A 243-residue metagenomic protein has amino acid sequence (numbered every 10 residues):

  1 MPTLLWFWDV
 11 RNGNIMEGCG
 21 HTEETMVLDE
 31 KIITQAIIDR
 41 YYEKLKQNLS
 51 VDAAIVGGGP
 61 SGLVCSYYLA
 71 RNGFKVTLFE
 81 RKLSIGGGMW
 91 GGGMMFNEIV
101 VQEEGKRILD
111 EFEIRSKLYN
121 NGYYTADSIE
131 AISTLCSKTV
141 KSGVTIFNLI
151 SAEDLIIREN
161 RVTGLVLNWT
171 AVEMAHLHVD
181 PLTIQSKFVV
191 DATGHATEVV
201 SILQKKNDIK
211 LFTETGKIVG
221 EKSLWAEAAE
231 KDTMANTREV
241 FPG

Functional and structural regions predicted by a protein language model:
P2-D52: Extreme N-terminal leader/targeting segments of oxidoreductases
V51-T77: N-terminal Rossmann-like FAD-binding beta1-loop-alpha1 element of flavoenzymes
S61, S84, A196: Conserved Rossmann-like nucleotide-cofactor binding loop
A70-W90: Glycine-rich FAD pyrophosphate-binding loop
G91-R115: N-terminal glycine-rich dinucleotide-binding loop that anchors FAD/FMN and/or NAD(P) in oxidoreductases
S116-F188, A192: Feature captures the FAD/FMN-dependent oxidoreductase FAD-binding
D191-N207: Flavin (primarily FAD) binding-site architecture
I202, K206-G243: Flavin-dependent oxidoreductases
